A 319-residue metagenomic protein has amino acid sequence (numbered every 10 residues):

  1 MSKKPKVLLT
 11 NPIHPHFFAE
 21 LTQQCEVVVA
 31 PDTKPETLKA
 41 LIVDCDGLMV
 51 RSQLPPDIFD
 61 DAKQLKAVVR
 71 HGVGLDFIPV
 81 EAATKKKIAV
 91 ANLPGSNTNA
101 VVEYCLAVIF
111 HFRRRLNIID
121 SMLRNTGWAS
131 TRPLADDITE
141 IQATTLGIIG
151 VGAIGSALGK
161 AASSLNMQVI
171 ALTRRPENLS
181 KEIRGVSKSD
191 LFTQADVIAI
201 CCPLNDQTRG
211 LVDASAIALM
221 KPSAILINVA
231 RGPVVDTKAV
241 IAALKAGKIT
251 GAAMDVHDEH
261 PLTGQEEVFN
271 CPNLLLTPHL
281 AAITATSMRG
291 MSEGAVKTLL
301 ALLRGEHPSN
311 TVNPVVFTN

Functional and structural regions predicted by a protein language model:
M1-A91, T193, D213, L219: An N-terminal-biased, well-structured beta-alpha scaffold segment characteristic of Rossmann-like dinucleotide-binding
C25, I88, I183, N273-L274: Short, conserved active-site loop motifs that form the nucleotide-linked donor/cofactor pocket
D46-G47, A67, V197, I225 (+2 more regions): Short, Asp-centered acidic motifs that coordinate Mg2+ and/or phosphate in catalytic or ligand-binding sites
P56-D57, Q168, R175-E267: Rossmann-like adenosine-cofactor binding region
P94-T145, P308-V312: Phosphate-binding beta-alpha-beta segment of Rossmann-like dinucleotide-binding domains, i.e., the NAD(P)
V151-G152: Glycine-rich Rossmann-fold phosphate-binding loop(s) that bind the pyrophosphate of adenine dinucleotide cofactors
G155-S156: N-terminal Rossmann-fold NAD(P) dinucleotide-binding loop
S223, V229-N319: Rossmann-like dinucleotide-binding domain for NAD(H)/NADP(H)
